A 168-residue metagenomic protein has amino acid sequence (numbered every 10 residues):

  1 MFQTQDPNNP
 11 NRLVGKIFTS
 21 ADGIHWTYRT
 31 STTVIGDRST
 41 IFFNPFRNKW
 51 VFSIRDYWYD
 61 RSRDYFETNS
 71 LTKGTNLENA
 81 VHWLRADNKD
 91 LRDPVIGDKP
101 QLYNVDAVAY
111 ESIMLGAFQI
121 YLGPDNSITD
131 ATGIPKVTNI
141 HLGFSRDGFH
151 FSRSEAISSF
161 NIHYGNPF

Functional and structural regions predicted by a protein language model:
M1-Y103, V108-P167: Beta-rich carbohydrate-recognition and catalytic domains
